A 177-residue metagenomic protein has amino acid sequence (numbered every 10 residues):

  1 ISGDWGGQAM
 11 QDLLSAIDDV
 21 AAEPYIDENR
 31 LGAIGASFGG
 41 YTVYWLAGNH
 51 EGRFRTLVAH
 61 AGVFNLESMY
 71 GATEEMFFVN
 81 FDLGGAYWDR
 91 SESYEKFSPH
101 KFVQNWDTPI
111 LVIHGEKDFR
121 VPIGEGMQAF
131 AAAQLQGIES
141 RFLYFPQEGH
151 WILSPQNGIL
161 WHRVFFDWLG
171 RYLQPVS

Functional and structural regions predicted by a protein language model:
I1-S177: Active-site-proximal cap/loop segments of hydrolase catalytic domains
